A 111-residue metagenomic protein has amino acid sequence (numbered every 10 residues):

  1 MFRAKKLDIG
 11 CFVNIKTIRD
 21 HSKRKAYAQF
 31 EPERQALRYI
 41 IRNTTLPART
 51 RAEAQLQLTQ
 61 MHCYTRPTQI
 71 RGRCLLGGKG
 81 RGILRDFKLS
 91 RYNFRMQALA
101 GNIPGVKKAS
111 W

Functional and structural regions predicted by a protein language model:
F2-W111: Compact, Lys/Arg-rich rRNA/RNP-binding cores from ribosome-related proteins
